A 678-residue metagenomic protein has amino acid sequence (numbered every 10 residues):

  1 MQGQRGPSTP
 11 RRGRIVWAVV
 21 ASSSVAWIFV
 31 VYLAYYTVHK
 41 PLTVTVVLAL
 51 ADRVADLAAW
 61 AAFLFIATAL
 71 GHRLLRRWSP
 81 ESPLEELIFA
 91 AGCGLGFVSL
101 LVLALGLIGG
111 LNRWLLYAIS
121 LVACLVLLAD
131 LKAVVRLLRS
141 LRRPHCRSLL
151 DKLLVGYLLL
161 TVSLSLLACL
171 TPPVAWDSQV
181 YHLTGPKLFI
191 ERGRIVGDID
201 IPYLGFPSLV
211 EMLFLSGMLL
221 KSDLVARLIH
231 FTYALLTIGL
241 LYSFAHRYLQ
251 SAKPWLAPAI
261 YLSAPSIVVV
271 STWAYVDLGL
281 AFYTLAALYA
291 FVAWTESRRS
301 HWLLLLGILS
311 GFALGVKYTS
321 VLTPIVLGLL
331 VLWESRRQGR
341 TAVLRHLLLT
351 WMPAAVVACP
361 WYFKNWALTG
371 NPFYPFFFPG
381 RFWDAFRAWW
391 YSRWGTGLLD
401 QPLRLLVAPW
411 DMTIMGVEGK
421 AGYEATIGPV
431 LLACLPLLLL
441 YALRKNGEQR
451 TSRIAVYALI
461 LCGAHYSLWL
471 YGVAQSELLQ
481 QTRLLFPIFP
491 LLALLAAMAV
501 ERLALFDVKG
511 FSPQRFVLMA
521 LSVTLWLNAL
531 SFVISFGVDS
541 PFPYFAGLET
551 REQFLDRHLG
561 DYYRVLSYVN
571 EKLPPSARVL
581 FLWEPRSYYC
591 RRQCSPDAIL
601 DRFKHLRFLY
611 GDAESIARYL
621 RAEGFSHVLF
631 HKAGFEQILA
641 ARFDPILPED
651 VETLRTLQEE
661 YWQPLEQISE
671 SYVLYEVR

Functional and structural regions predicted by a protein language model:
M1-H145, I616-A617: Membrane-embedded, hydrophobic transmembrane alpha-helices
S23, W27, G156-L160, W255-Y261 (+4 more regions): Transmembrane alpha-helix segments characteristic of polytopic inner-membrane glycan-assembly/cell-envelope
A67, L236-T237, A408-V456: Hydrophobic, aromatic-rich transmembrane alpha-helices and their immediate juxtamembrane boundary segments
R143-D151, H246-K253, S297-S300, S335-L349 (+3 more regions): Membrane-interface helix-loop-helix junctions at transmembrane boundaries of multi-pass membrane enzymes, predominantly
D151-L158, L304-I308, P324-G328, L347-A355 (+3 more regions): Signature aromatic-anchored transmembrane alpha helix within multi-pass, membrane-resident enzymes that catalyze glycan
P173-T184, V517-Y568, R586-S587, F643: Membrane-proximal, lumen/periplasm-facing interface regions of secretory-pathway glyco- and lipid-modifying enzymes
S243-R247, A287-W302: Membrane-interface transmembrane helices that cradle and orient dolichyl/undecaprenyl
D556-I599, S626-E636: Short periplasmic/luminal acceptor-recognition loop of GT-C membrane glycosyltransferases, typified by
